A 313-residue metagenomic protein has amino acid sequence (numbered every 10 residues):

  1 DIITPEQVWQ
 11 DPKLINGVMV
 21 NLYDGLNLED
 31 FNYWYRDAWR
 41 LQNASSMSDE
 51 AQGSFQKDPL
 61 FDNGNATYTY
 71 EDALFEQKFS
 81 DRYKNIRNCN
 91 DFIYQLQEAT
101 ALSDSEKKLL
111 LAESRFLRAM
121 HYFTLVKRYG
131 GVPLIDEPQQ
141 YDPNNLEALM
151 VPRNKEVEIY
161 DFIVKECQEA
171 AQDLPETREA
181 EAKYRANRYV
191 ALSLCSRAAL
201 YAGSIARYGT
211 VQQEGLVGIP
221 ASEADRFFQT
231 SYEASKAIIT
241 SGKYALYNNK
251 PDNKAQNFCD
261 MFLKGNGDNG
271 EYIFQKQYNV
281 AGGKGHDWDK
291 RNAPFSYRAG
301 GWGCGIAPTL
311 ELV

Functional and structural regions predicted by a protein language model:
D1-K57, V132, D136, Y160 (+2 more regions): An aromatic- and glycine-enriched ligand-binding surface/loop that stacks and positions planar moieties
I2-E6, A73, E98, P143 (+4 more regions): Generic preference for well-ordered secondary structure
N16-W34, G53-Y129, A148-D161, K165-K183: Conserved, well-structured interaction surfaces
R128, P143, I205: Flexible, glycine-rich phosphate/dinucleotide-binding loops and adjacent beta-alpha linkers at cofactor/substrate
V132, Q140-N144, A182-Y184: Bulky hydrophobic/aromatic packing residues
Q140-V151, P220: Aromatic- and acidic-residue-enriched carbohydrate-binding clefts of CAZyme catalytic domains
